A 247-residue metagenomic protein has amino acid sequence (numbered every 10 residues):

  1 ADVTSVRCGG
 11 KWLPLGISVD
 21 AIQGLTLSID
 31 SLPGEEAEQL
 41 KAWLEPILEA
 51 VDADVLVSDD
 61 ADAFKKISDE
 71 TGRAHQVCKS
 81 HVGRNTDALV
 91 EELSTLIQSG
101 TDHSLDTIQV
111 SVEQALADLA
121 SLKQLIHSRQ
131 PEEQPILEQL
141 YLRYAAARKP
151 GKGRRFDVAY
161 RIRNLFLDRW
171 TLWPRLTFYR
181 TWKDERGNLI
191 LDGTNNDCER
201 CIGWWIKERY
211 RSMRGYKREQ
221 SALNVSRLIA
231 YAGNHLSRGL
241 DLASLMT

Functional and structural regions predicted by a protein language model:
A1-V57, A61-K66, E70, A74: RNase H-like nuclease fold core
C8, C78, C198-C201: Generic recognition of cysteine residues
C8-K11, D87-A88, S226: Short, solvent-exposed polar/charged micro-motifs at secondary-structure junctions
G24, P33, A50-V51, L89 (+3 more regions): Short, intrinsically disordered/low-complexity patches at protein termini and at juxtamembrane boundaries
V55-T107: Conserved beta-strand -> loop -> alpha-helix junction used to position metal-binding or nucleic-acid-contacting
S58-A61, K65, L105-T247: Acidic/histidine-rich catalytic cores and adjacent linkers of DNA breakage/strand-transfer/modification proteins
